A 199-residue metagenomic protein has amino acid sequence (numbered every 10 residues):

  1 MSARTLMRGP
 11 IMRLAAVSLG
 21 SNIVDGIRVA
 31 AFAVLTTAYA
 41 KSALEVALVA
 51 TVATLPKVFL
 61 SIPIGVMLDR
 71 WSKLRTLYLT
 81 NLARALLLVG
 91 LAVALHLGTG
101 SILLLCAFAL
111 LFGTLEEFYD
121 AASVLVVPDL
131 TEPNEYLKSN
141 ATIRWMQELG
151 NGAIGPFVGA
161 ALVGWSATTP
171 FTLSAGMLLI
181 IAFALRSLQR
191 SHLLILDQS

Functional and structural regions predicted by a protein language model:
M1-S199: Alpha-helical transmembrane-bundle signature of multi-pass membrane transport and export proteins
